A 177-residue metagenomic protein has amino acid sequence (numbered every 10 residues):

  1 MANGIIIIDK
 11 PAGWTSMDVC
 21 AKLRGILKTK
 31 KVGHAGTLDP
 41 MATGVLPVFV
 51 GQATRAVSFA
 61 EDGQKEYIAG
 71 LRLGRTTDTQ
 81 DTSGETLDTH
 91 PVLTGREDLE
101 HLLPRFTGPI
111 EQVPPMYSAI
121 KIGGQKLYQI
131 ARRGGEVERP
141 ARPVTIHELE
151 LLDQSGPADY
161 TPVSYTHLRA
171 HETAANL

Functional and structural regions predicted by a protein language model:
M1-R169, A175: Catalytic/RNA-binding core of pseudouridine synthases
